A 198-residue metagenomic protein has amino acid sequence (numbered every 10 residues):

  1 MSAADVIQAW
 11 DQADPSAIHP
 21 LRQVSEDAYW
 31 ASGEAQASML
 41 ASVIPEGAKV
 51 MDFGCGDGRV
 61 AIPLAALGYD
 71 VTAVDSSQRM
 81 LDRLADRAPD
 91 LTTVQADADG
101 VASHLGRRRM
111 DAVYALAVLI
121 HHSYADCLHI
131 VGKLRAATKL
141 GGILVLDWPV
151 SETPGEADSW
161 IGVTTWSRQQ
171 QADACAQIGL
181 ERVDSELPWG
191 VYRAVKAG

Functional and structural regions predicted by a protein language model:
M1-G47, D57-L105, H122-H129, K133 (+1 more regions): Class I (Rossmann-like) S-adenosyl-L-methionine-dependent methyltransferase catalytic domain, capturing the SAM-binding
F53: Conserved beta-strand/loop positions that form the S-adenosyl-L-methionine
R108: Active-site charged/polar residues at nucleotide-handling catalytic sites that mediate phosphoryl, nucleotidyl
D111: Conserved acidic residues
Y114: A conserved beta-strand element that flanks and buttresses the S-adenosyl-L-methionine
A117-V118: Short catalytic micro-motifs in class I SAM-dependent methyltransferases
